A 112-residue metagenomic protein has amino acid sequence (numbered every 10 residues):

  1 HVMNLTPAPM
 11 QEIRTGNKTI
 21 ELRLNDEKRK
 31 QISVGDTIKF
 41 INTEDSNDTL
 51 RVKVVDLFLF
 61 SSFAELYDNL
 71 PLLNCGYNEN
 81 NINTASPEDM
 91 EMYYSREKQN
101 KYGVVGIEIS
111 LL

Functional and structural regions predicted by a protein language model:
H1-V34: Compositionally biased, charged N-terminal/linker segments
V2, R51-K53, G106-E108: Beta-strand secondary-structure signal
T6, R23-N25, I41, V55 (+1 more regions): A structural detector for beta-sheet-dominated domains
D26-E27, T37, N42-D48: Short, charged beta-turn/beta-strand-edge "cap" motif at the junction between a beta-strand and an adjacent loop
R29, D45-N47, L59-F63: Short, charged/polar surface micro-motifs in flexible loops or helix N-caps
S33-G35, N47-T49, Y102-V104: Short connector loops at helix/strand junctions that flank enzyme active sites, especially segments positioning acidic
D36, D48-L59: Short beta-strand-centered aromatic/proline hotspots
L66-L112: Contiguous surface segments at macromolecular interaction interfaces
